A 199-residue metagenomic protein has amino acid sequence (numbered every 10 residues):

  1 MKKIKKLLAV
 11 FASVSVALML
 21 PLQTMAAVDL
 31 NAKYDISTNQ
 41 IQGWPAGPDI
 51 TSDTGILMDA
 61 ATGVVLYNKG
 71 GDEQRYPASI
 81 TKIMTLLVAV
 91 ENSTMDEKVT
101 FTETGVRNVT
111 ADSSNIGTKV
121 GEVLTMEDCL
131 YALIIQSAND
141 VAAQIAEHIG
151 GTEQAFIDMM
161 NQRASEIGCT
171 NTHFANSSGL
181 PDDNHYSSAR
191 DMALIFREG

Functional and structural regions predicted by a protein language model:
K2-A26: Sec-dependent N-terminal signal peptides of Gram-positive bacterial secreted proteins and lipoproteins
A26-R190, G199: Active-site-adjacent loops and short helices of periplasmic peptidoglycan-processing enzymes
F196: Hydrophobic "lid"/C-terminal helical patch of Rossmann-like NAD(P)-dependent dehydrogenase/epimerase domains
